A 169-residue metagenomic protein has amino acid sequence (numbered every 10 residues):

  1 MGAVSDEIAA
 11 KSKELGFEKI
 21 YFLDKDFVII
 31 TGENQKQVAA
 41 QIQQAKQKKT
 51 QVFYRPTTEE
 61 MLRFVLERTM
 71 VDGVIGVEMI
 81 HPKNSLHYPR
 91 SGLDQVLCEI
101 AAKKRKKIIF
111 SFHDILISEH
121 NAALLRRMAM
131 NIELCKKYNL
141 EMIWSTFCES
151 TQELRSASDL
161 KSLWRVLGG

Functional and structural regions predicted by a protein language model:
M1-Y21, F27-Q47, R63-G169: Charged catalytic cores and adjacent phosphate/nucleic-acid-binding surfaces used for phosphate/nucleic-acid chemistry
T50-Y54, E60-M61: Acidic/glycine-enriched connector segments
